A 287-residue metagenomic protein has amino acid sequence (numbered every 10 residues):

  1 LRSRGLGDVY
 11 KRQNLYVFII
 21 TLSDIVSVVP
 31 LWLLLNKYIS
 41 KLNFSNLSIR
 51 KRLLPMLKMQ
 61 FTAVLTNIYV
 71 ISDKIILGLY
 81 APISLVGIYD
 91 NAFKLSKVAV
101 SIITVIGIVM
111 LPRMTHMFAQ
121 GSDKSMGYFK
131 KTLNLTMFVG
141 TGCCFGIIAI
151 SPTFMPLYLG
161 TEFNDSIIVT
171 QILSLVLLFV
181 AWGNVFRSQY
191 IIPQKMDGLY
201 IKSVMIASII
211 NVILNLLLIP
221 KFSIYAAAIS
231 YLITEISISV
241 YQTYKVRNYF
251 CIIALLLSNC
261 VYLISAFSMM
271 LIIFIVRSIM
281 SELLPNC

Functional and structural regions predicted by a protein language model:
L1-Y10: Single conserved hydrophobic/aromatic residue that forms the stacking wall/gate of nucleotide- or nucleobase-binding
R4, Y16-W32, T62, T66 (+5 more regions): Short runs within selected transmembrane alpha-helices of multi-pass transporters and secretion channels
Q13-I20, V29-V70, I75, V109 (+2 more regions): Interhelical loop/hinge segments that connect adjacent transmembrane helices in multipass membrane
L15, A207-I210, K221, L257-C287: Transmembrane alpha-helical segments of multi-pass transport proteins
I19, K58, D73-I75, G87-T104 (+4 more regions): Alpha-helical transmembrane segments of polytopic membrane transporters and translocases
K51-M59, L77-K97, S125-G127, N164-T170 (+1 more regions): Interfacial/gating helices of multi-pass transporter permease domains
A92, S96-N134, R187-P193: Helix-loop junctions and terminal segments of transmembrane helices in multi-pass membrane transport/translocation
I147-L178, W182, L284: Interfacial segments at transmembrane-helix termini and the short loops linking adjacent helices
